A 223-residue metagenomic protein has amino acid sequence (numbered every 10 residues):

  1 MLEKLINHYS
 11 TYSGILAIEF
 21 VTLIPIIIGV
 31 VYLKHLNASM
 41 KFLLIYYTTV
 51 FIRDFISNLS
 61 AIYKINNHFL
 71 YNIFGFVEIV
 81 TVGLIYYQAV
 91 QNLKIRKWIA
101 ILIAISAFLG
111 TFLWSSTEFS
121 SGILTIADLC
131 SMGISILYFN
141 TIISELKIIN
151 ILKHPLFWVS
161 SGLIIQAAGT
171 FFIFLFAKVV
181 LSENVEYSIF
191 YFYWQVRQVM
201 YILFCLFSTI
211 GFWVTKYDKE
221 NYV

Functional and structural regions predicted by a protein language model:
M1-V223: Terminal, non-globular segments
